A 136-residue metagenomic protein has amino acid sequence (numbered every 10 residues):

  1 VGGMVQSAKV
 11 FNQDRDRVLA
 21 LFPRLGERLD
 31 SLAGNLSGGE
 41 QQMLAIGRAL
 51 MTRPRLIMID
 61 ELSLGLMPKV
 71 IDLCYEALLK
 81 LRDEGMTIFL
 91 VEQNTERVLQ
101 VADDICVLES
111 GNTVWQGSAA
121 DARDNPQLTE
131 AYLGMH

Functional and structural regions predicted by a protein language model:
V1-Q13, L21-G26, G117, M135-H136: ABC-type ATPase nucleotide-binding domains, specifically the catalytic core motifs of the NBD
L32-L36, E40: Conserved ABC ATPase signature
A49-L50: ABC ATPase C-loop
R53: Conserved catalytic motifs of ABC-family nucleotide-binding domains
I71-E84: Helical segment within the ABC ATPase nucleotide-binding domain
V98-Q100: A short, surface-exposed alpha-helical micro-motif characterized by mixed small hydrophobic and charged/polar residues
D104, Q116: Short, glycine/charged-rich "phosphate-handling" switch motifs in NTP-dependent and phosphotransfer domains
